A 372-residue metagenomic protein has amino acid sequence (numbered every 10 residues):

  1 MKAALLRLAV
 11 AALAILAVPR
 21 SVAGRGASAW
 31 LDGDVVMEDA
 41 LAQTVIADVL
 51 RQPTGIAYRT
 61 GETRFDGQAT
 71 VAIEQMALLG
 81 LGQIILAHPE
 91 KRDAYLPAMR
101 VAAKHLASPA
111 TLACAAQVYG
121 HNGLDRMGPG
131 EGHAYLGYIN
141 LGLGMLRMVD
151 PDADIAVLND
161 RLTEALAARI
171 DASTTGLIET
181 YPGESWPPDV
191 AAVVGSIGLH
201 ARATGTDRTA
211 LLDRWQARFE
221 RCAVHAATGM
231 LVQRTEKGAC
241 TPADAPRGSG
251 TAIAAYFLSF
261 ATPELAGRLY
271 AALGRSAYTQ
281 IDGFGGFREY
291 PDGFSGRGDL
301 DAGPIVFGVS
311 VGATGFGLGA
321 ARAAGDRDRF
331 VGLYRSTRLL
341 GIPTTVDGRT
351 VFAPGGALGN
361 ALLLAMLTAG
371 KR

Functional and structural regions predicted by a protein language model:
M1-A14: N-terminal Sec-pathway targeting helices
A11-V35: Membrane-interface motif at the C-terminal end of an N-terminal transmembrane signal
A27-D39, I84-R100, L146-D160, A201-D213 (+3 more regions): Structural helix-adjacent loops and short alpha-helical linkers that scaffold large soluble proteins
D34-T60, P97-V118, V157-L177, A210-L231 (+2 more regions): Long, well-ordered core segments of solenoidal/helical folds
G67, Q75, G82-A191, T368: Extended ligand-binding groove/face enriched in aromatic
A69-I85, E131-R147, S185-A201, P242-A261 (+2 more regions): Well-ordered alpha-helical segments within folded domains of soluble proteins
A134, S173, G183-G312: Extended ligand-binding clefts on enzyme/binding-domain cores
G303, G319-R372: Fungal-biased detection of long, low-complexity, Ser/Thr- and Lys/Arg-rich intrinsically disordered regions
